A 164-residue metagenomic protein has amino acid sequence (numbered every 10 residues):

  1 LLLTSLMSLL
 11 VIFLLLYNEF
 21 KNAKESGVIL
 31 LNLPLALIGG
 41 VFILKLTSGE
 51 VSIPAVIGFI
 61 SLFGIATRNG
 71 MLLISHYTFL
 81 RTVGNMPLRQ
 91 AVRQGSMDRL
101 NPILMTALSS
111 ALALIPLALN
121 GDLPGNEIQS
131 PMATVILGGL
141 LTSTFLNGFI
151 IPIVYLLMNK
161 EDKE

Functional and structural regions predicted by a protein language model:
L1-L9, T134: N-terminal membrane-entry
T4, I65, G125-E127: Residue-level recognition of hydrophobic positions within alpha-helical transmembrane segments
S5, E50-V51, D162: Secondary-structure boundary/capping signal
L14-D98, L104-G121, G138, T142 (+1 more regions): Hydrophobic transmembrane alpha-helices and their membrane-interface caps in long multi-pass transport proteins
F79, T134, L156: Charged/polar, solvent-exposed surface patches and flexible loops
L123-E127, I153-E164: Interfacial helix-loop-helix hairpins and adjacent transmembrane helices of multi-pass alpha-helical membrane proteins
I128, M132-A133: Structured binding elements
